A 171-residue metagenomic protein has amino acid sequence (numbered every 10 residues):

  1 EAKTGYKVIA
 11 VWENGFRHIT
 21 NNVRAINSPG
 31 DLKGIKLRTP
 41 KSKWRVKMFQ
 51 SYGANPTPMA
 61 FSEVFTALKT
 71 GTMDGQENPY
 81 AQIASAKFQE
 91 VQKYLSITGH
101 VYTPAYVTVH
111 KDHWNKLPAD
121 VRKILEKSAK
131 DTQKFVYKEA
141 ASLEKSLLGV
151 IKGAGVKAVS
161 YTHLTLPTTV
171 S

Functional and structural regions predicted by a protein language model:
E1-L164, S171: N-terminal secretory/targeting leader peptides
